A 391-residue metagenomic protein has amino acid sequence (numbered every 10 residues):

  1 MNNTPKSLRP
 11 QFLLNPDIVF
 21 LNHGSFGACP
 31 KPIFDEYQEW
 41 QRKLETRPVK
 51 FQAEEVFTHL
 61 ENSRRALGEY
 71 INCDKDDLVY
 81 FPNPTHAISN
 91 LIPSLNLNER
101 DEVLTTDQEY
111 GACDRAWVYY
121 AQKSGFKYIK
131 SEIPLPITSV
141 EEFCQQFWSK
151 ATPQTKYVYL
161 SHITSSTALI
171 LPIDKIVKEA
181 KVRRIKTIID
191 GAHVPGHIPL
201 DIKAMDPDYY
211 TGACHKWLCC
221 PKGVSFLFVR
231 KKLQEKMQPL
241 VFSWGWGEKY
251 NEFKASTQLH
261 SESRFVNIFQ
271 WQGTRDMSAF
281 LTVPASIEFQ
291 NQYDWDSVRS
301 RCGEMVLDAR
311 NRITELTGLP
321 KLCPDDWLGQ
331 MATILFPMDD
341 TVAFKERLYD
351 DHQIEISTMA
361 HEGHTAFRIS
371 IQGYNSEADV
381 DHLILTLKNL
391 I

Functional and structural regions predicted by a protein language model:
M1-I391: Pyridoxal 5′-phosphate
